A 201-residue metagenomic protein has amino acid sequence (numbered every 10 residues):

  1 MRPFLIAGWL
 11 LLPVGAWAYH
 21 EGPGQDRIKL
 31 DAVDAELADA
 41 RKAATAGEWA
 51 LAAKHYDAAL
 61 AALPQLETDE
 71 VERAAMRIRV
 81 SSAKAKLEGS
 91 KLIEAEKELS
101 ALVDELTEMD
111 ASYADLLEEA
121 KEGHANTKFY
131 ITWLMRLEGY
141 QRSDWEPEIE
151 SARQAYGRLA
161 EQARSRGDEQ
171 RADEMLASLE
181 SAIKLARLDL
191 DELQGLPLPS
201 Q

Functional and structural regions predicted by a protein language model:
P13-D57: N-terminal leader/linker segments that initiate helical-solenoid repeat arrays
G22, D26-L30, D69-E72, A114 (+2 more regions): Inter-repeat boundary and helix-capping residues of tandem alpha-helical solenoids
D31, A38, A74, V80-S81 (+4 more regions): "A position-specific structural signal for the A-helix of alpha-solenoid helical repeats
L37, A44-T45, L87, E122 (+3 more regions): Specific register positions within alpha-helical solenoid repeats of the TPR/Sel1-like families, i.e., one
W49, Y56, A75-K86, L92 (+1 more regions): Extended, hydrophobic/aromatic-rich amphipathic alpha-helical segments that build helical scaffolds
Y56-V80, S112: Short, charge-rich amphipathic alpha-helical segments embedded in non-transmembrane helical bundles/solenoids
L63-R73, L87-S100, D104, F129-S178: Short coil/linker segments at helix-helix boundaries
E161-Q201: Terminal, low-structured helical/coil segments at or just beyond the last alpha-helical repeat
